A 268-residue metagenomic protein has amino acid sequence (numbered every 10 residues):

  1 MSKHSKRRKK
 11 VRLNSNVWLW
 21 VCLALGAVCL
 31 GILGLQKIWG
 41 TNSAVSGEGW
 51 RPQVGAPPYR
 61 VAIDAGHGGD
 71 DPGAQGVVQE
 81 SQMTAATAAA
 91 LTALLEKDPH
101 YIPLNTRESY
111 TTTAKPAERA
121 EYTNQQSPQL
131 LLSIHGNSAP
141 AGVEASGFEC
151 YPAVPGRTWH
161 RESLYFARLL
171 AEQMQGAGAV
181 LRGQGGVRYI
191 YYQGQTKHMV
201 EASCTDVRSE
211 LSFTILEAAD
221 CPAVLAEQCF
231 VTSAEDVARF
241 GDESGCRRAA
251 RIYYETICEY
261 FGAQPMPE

Functional and structural regions predicted by a protein language model:
M1-R12: Juxtamembrane low-complexity tails/linkers enriched in Ser/Thr-Pro and polybasic
K6, N16-W18, G69, G73 (+1 more regions): Intrinsic disorder/low-complexity detector
R12-C22, I32-Q53, A85-E268: Active-site-proximal helix/loop segments of hydrolytic enzymes
P52-G76, L132: Catalytic-core environment of secreted peptidases
G73-A86: Glycine- and acidic-residue-enriched helix-capping/strand-helix junction motifs
